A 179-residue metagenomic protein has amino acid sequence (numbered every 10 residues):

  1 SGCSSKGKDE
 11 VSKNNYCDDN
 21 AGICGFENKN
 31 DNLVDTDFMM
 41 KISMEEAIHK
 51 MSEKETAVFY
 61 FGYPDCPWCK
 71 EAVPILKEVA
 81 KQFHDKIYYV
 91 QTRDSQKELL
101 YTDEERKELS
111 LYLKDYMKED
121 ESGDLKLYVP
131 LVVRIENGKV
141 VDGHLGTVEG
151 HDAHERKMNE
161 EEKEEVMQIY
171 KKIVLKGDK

Functional and structural regions predicted by a protein language model:
S1-G2: C-terminal motif of bacterial Sec signal peptides marking the signal peptidase cleavage site
K6-K54, E164-K179: N-terminal leader/targeting and pre-domain segments
S52-C66, L76: Short active-site neighborhood of thiol/selenol oxidoreductases, capturing the structured segment around
K54-V58, F83-I87, E136-N137: Loop/turn elements at helix/coil->beta-strand transitions in domains of secreted/extracellular proteins
F61, H84-Y112: Thiol-based oxidoreductase modules, predominantly thioredoxin-like and allied folds used for disulfide exchange
C66-C69, V132: The canonical Cys-X-X-Cys-His
W68-H84: Typically the conserved alpha-helix immediately C-terminal to a functionally engaged Cys/Sec in thioredoxin-like
S122-K179: Non-catalytic, surface beta->alpha helical segment in thiol-disulfide oxidoreductase systems
